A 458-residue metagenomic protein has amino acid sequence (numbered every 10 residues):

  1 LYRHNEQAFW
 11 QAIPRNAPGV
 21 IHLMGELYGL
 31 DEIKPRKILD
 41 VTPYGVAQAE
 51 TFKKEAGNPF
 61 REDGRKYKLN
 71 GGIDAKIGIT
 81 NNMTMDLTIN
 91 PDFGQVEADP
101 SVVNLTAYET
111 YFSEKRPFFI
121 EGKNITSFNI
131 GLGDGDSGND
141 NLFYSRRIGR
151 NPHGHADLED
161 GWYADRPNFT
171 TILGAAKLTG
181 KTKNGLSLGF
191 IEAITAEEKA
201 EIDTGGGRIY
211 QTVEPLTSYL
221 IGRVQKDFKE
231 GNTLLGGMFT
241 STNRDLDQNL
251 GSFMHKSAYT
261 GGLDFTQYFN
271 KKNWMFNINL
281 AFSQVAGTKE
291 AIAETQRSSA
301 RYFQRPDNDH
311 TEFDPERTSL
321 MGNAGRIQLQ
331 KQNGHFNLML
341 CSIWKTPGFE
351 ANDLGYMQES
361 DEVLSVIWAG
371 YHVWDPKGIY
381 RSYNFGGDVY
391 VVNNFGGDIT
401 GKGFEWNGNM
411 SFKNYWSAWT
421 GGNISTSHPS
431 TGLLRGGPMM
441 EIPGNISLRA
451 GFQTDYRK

Functional and structural regions predicted by a protein language model:
L1-V41: Acidic/polar low-complexity flexible segments
G19-K34, I79-M83, G122-L132, K177 (+8 more regions): Outer-membrane beta-barrel proteins
I33-K54, R116, I120, G138-G149 (+5 more regions): Transmembrane beta-strand segments of Gram-negative outer membrane beta-barrel proteins
P35-D86, Y219-T311, W368, D375 (+2 more regions): Surface-exposed extracellular loop regions of Gram-negative outer-membrane beta-barrel proteins
K53-P59, D99-V102, A156-E159, A200-G207 (+5 more regions): Outer-membrane beta-barrel translocator domains and adjoining extracellular loop/strand segments of Gram-negative
T84-I148, A175-L188, P347: Outer membrane beta-barrel
N139, Y144-K181, T318, L329: Outer-membrane beta-barrel transmembrane strands
T171-L173, T179, A258, F269-K458: Exposed, low-structure sequence patches enriched in small/polar residues
